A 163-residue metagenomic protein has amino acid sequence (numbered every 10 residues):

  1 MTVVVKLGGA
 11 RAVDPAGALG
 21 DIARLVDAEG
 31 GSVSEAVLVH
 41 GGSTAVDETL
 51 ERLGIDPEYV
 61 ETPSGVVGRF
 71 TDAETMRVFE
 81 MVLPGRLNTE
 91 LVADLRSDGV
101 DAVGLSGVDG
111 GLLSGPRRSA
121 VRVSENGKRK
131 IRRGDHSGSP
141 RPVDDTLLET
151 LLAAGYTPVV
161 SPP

Functional and structural regions predicted by a protein language model:
M1-P163: Nucleotide/pyrophosphate-binding catalytic subdomain
